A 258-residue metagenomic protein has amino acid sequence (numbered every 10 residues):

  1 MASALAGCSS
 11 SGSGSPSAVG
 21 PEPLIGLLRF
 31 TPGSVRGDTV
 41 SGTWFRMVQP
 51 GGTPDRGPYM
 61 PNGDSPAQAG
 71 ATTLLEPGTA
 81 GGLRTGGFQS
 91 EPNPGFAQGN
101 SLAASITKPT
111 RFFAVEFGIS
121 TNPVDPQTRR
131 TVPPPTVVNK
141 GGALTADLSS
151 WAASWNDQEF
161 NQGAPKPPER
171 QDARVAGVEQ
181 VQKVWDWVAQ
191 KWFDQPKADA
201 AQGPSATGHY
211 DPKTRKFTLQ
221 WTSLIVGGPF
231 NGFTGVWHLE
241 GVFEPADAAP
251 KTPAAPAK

Functional and structural regions predicted by a protein language model:
A4-G7: C-terminal motif of bacterial Sec signal peptides marking the signal peptidase cleavage site
S11-G81, W221-K251: N-terminal segment immediately downstream of the Sec signal-peptide cleavage site in secreted/extracellular proteins
T31-G33, D147-W155, K216-V226: Generic short beta-strand segments
M47-A201: Predominantly extracellular/secreted and cell-surface proteins with exposed, flexible low-complexity segments
D125-R129, K197-Q202, P229-V242: Amphipathic hydrophobic-ligand
P135-L144, A206-K216, F243-P250: A short, structured loop/turn motif at beta-sheet edges
W187-V226: Polybasic, proline/glycine-rich intrinsically disordered low-complexity segments
